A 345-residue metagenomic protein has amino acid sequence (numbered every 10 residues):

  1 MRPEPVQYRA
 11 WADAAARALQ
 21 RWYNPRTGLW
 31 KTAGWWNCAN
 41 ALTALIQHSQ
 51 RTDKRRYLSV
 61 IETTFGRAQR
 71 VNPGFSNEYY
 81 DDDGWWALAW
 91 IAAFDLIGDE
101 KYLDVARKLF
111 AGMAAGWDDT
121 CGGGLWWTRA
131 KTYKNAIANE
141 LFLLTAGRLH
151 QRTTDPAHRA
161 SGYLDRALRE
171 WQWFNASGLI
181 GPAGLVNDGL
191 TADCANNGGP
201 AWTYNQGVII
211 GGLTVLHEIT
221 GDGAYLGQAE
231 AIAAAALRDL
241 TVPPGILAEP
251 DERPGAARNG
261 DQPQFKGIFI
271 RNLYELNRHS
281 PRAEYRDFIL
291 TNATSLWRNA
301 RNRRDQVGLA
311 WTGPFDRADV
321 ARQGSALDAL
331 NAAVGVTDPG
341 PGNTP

Functional and structural regions predicted by a protein language model:
R2-A87, A93-L96, Y133-K134, A224 (+1 more regions): CBM-like carbohydrate-recognition segments
W22, M113-T120, F174-L185, G189 (+4 more regions): A short secondary-structure junction motif
K31, G98, G198-G199, G221: Second-shell loop/turn segments in exported
S59-R152, L164-L168: Extended ligand-binding groove/face enriched in aromatic
I97, L149-G162, L216-G223: Inter-helical turn/loop segments and adjacent helix faces that build the functional surface of alpha-helical bundle
A146-L149, A160-L216, A233: Active-site cradle of extracellular carbohydrate-active enzymes
T153-G162, G181-A183, T241-V242, E252-N259: Intrinsically disordered, low-complexity coil segments
